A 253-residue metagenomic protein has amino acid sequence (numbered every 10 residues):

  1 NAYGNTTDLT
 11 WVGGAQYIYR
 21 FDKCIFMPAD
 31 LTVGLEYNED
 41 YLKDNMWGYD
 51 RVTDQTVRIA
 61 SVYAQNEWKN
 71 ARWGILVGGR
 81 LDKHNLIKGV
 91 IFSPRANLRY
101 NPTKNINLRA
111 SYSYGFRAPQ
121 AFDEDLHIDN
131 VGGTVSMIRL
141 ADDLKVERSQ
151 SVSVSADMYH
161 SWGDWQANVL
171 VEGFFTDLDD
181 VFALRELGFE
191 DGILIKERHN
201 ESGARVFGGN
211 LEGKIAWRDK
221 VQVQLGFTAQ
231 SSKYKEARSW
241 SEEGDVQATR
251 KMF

Functional and structural regions predicted by a protein language model:
N1, N101, R109, D143-H199 (+1 more regions): Membrane-embedded beta-barrel scaffold of Gram-negative outer-membrane proteins
N1-A2, G13, N45-D50, L76-L81 (+4 more regions): Extracytoplasmic loops and strand-loop junctions of Gram-negative outer membrane beta-barrel proteins
N1-G4, K43-R51, I87-P94, A121-H127 (+4 more regions): Outer-membrane beta-barrel translocator domains and adjoining extracellular loop/strand segments of Gram-negative
N1-K88, A167-F175, N210, Q222-T228: Face-selective signature of the C-terminal outer-membrane beta-barrel domain
A2-T10, D50-R58, H84-V90, N130 (+3 more regions): Replace "Gram-negative outer membrane beta-barrel proteins" with "bacterial and organellar outer membrane beta-barrel
L9-A15, R58-A64, G79, F92-L98 (+5 more regions): Hydrophobic, lipid-facing positions within transmembrane beta-strands of outer-membrane proteins
Y19-I25, E67-R72, F92, Y100-K104 (+4 more regions): Outer-membrane beta-barrel strand-turn architecture
K69-G74, N168-V169, G173-D177, E197-F253: Gram-negative outer-membrane beta-barrel transporters
